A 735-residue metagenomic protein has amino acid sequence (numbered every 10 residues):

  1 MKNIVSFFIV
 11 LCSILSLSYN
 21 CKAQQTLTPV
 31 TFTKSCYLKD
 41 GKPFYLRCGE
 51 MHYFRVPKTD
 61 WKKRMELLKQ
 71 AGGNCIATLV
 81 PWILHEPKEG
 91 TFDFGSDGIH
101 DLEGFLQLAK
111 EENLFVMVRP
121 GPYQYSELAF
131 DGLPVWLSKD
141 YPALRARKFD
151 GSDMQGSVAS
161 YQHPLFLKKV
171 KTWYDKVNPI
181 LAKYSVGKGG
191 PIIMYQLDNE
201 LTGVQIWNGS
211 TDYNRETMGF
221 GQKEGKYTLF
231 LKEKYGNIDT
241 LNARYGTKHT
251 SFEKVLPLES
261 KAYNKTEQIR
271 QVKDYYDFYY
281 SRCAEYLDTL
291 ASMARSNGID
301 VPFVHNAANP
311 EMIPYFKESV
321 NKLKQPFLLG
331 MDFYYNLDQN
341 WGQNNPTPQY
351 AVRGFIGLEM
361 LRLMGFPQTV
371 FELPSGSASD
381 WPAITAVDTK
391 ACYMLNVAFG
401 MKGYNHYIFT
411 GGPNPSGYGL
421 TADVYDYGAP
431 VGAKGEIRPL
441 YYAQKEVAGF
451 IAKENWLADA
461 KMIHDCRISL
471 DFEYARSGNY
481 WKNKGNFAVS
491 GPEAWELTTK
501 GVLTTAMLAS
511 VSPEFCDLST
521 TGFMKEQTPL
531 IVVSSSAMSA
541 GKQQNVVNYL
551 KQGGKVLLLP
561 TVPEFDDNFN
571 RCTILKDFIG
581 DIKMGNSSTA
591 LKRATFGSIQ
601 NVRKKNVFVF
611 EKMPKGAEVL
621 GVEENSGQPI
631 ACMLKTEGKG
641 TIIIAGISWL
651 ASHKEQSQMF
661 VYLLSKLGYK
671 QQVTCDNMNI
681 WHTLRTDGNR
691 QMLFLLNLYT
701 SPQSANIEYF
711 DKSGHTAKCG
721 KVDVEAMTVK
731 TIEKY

Functional and structural regions predicted by a protein language model:
M1-Q25: Bacterial Sec-dependent N-terminal signal peptides
A23-C75: N-terminal carbohydrate-binding accessory modules
G41, L68, I76, A109 (+5 more regions): Conserved, mostly hydrophobic/aromatic
R55-Q70, I313-S319, D388-M394: Short, acidic/polar
W61-S138, L290-A291, R295, A537: Aromatic-lined substrate-binding rim segments of carbohydrate-active enzymes
S138-V320: Polysaccharide-binding and catalytic clefts of secreted carbohydrate-active enzymes
F166, V170, N178, G190 (+4 more regions): Carbohydrate-binding surfaces of carbohydrate-active enzymes
E200-D212, A291-Q349, D380-I384, F523-M524 (+1 more regions): Substrate-binding cleft/loops of secretory-pathway carbohydrate-active enzymes
